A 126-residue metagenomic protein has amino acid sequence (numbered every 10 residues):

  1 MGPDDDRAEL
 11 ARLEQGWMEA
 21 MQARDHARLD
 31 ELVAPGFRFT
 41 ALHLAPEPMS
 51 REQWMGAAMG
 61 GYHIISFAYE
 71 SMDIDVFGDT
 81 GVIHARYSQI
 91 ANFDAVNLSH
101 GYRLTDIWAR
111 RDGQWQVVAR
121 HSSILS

Functional and structural regions predicted by a protein language model:
M1-L32, R38-S126: A beta-strand edge to alpha-helix "cap/lid" segment located at domain peripheries
